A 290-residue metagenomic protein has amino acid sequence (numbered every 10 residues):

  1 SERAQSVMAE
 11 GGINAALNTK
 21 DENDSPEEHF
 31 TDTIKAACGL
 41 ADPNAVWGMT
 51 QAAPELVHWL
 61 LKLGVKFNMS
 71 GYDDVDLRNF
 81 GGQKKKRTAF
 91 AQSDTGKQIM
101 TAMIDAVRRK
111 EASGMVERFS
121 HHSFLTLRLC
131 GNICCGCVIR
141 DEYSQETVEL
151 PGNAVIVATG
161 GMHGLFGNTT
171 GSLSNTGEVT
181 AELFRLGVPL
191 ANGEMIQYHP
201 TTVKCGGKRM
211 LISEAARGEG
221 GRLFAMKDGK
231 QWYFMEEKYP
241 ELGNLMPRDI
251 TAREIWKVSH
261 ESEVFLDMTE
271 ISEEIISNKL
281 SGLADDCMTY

Functional and structural regions predicted by a protein language model:
S1-I13, K20-D21: Glycine-rich FAD pyrophosphate-binding loop
A15-M49: Glycine-rich active-site loop/strand segments that organize a redox cofactor
A41-P54, R87-D105, F119, T169-G177 (+2 more regions): Short beta-strand to alpha-helix junction loop
L61-E146, A158, T202-G206: Conserved redox-cofactor binding core of oxidoreductases
E149-G160, L183: Short hydrophobic core segments
V157-G171: Flavin (primarily FAD) binding-site architecture
G171-F184, L190: Thiamine diphosphate
E182, V188-Y290: An anion/pyrophosphate-binding glycine-rich loop and adjacent beta-alpha core in soluble alpha-beta enzymes
